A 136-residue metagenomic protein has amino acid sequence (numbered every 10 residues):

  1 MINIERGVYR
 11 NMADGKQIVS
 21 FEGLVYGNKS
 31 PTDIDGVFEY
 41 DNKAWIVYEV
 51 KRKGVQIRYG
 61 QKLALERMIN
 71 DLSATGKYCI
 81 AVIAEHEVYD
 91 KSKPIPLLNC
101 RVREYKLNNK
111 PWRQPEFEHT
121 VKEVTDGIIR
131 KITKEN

Functional and structural regions predicted by a protein language model:
M1-S30, K122-N136: Acidic-basic catalytic patches of nuclease active cores, encompassing PD-(D/E)XK and other metal-cofactor nuclease
N28, V37-Y40: Short, conserved, surface-exposed binding loops centered on an aromatic residue
T32-I34: Short beta-strand or tight-loop elements that sit immediately N-terminal to catalytic metal-binding acidic residues
G36-F38, W45-K53: Conserved catalytic cores of phosphodiester-cleaving nucleases, focusing on short active-site segments
G54-A64: Active-site-adjacent loop/helix micro-motif of nuclease/hydrolase catalytic cores
E66-I69: Amphipathic alpha-helical interface segments used for dimerization/assembly
L72-C100: Nucleic-acid nuclease catalytic cores
K93-N136: Helix-rich interaction surfaces within compact, conserved domain-sized segments that mediate assembly or partner
